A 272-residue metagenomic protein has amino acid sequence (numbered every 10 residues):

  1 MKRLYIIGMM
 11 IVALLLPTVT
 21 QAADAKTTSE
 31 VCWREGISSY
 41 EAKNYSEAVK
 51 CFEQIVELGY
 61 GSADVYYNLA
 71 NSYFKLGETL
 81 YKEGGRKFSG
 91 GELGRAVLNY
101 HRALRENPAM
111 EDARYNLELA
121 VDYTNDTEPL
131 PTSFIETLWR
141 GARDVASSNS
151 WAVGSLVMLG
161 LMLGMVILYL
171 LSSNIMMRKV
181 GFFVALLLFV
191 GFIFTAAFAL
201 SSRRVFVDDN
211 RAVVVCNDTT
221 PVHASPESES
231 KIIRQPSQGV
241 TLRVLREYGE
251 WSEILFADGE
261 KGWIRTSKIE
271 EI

Functional and structural regions predicted by a protein language model:
K26-Y40, A63, Y67, F74: Alpha-helical tetratricopeptide repeat
D126, P131-L171: Membrane-embedded alpha-helical segments of integral membrane proteins
G181-N217, S225-E227, K231, R243-L245 (+1 more regions): Boundary regions of SH3-family modules and the immediately adjacent low-complexity/disordered segments in eukaryotic
